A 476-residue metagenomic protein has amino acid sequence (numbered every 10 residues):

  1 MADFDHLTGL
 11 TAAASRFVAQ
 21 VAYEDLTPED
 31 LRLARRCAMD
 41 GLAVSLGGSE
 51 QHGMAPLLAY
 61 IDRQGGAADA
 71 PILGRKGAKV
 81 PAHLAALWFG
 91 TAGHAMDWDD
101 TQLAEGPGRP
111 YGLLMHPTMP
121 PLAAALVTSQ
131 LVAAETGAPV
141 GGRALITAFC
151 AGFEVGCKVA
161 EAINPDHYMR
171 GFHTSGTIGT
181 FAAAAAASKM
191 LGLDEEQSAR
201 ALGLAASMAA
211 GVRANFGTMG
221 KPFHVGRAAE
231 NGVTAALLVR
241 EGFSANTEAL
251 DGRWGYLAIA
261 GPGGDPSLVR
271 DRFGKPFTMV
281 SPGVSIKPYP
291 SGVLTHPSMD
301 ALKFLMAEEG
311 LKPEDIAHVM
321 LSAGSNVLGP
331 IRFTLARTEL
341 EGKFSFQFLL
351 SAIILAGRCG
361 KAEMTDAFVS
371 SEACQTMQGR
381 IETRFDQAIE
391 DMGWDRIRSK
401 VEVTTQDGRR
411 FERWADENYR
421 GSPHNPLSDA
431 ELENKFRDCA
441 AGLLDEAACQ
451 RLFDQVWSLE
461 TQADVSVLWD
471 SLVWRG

Functional and structural regions predicted by a protein language model:
A2-P282, V327, Q462-V465, D470-G476: N-terminal core-entry segment
Y23, L46, K189-M190, H424 (+2 more regions): Amphipathic alpha-helical interaction elements
D99, S188-E195, N246-D251, P290-P297 (+2 more regions): Short secondary-structure transition/capping segments
G283-P290: A short glycine-threonine-serine/GTX helix/turn-capping micro-motif
G292-D454, V473-R475: Intrinsically disordered, low-complexity Ser/Thr/Pro/Gly-rich interaction regions that scaffold/cooperate
